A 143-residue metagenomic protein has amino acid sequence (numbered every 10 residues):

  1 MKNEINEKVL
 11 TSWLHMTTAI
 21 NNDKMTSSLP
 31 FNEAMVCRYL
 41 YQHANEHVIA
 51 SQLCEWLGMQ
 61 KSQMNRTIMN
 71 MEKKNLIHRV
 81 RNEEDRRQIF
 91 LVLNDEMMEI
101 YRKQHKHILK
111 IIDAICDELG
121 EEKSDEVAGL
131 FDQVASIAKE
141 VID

Functional and structural regions predicted by a protein language model:
M1, E122-D143: C-terminal regulatory/oligomerization modules of transcriptional regulators
M1-S27, L76: N-terminal leader segment of winged-helix/HTH proteins
W13-M16, I20, L57, I100 (+2 more regions): Alpha-helical linker/hinge and terminal dimerization helices associated with HTH transcriptional regulators
N21-S62: N-terminal helix-turn-helix DNA-binding core of bacterial DNA-binding proteins
A50, I68-M69: Short, hydrophobic-biased segments on the C-terminal half of alpha helices that form "recognition helices"
N70-D125: Charged, amphipathic alpha-helical coiled-coil/dimerization segments
